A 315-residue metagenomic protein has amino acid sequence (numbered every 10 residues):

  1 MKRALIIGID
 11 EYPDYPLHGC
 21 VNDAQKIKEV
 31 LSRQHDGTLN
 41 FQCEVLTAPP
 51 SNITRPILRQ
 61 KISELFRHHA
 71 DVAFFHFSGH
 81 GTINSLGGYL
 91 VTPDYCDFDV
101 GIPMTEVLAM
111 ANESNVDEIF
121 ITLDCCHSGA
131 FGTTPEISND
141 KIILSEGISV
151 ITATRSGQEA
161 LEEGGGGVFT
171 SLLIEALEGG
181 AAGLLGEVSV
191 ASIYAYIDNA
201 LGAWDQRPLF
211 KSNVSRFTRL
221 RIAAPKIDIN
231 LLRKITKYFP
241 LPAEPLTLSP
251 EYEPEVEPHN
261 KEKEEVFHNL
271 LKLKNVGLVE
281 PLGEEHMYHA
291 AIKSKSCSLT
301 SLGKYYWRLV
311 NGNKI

Functional and structural regions predicted by a protein language model:
M1-I315: Cysteine endopeptidase catalytic domains of the caspase/legumain-like
